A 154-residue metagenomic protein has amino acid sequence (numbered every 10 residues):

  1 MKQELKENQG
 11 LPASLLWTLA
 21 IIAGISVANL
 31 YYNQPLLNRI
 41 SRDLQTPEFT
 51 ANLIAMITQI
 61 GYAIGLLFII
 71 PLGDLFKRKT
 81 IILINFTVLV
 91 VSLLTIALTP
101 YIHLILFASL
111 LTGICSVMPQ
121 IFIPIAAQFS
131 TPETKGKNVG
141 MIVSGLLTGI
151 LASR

Functional and structural regions predicted by a protein language model:
M1-I22: Cytosolic juxtamembrane N-terminal segment immediately preceding the first transmembrane helix of multi-pass
L19-A23, V27, Y101-G113: Helical-face signature of the major facilitator-like transporter fold
I21-E48: Extracytoplasmic
S26-V27, A55-T58, Y62, T112 (+1 more regions): Structural signature of transmembrane alpha-helices in multi-pass secondary transporters
Y31, Q59-L67, V117, I150-L151: Residue-level signature of mid-helix packing/kink "hotspots" within the transmembrane helices of 12-pass Major
Q45-N52, G140: Small-residue hotspots at the loop-to-helix junctions and early N-terminal turns of transmembrane alpha-helices
I64-I102: Conserved MFS/SLC helix-loop-helix module at the cytosolic interface between two early adjacent transmembrane helices
A108-S144: Cytoplasmic helix-loop-helix junction between adjacent transmembrane helices in 12-TM secondary transporters
